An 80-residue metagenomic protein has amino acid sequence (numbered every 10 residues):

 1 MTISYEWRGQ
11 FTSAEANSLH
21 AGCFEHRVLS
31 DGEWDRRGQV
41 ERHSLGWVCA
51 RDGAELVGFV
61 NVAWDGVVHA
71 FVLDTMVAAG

Functional and structural regions predicted by a protein language model:
M1, G46, G58: Short beta-strand or tight-loop elements that sit immediately N-terminal to catalytic metal-binding acidic residues
M1-E33, C49: Short amphipathic alpha-helix that is part of the acyltransferase structural core
C23, S30-G32, R42-H43, L56 (+1 more regions): Long, highly charged, low-complexity intrinsically disordered interaction regions that mediate electrostatic DNA/RNA
W34-R37, V62: Intrinsically disordered, low-complexity segments enriched in polar/charged residues with Gly/Pro, especially when
G38-C49: A short helix-loop-beta-strand connector motif used in the catalytic cores of GNAT acetyltransferases and, in some
C49, E55-W64, H69-M76: Conserved beta-strand in the GNAT
A78-G80: Active-site acidic-Proline motif in GNAT/NAT acetyltransferases
